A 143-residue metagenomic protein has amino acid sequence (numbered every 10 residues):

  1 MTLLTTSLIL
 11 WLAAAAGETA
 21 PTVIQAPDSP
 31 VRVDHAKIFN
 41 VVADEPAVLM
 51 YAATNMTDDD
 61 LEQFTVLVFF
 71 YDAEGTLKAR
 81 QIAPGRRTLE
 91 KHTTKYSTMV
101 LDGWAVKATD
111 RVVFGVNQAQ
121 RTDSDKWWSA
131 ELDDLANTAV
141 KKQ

Functional and structural regions predicted by a protein language model:
T2-A15: Sec-dependent N-terminal signal peptides
G17-M50, M56, E131, A136-Q143: Low-complexity, acidic Ser/Thr/Pro/Gly-rich terminal tails and inter-domain linkers that flank the onset of structured
A47-L49, F64, K95: Hydrophobic core residues within well-ordered beta-strands of beta-rich domains
N55-D60, E74: Short, acidic/polar linear motifs in exposed loop/turn regions
D60-L67, L77-I82: Short, hydrophobic/aromatic beta-strand segments
V68-D72: Conserved aromatic beta-strand anchor motif in extracellular beta-sandwich/beta-rich domains
K78-K107: Intrinsically disordered, low-complexity Pro/Gly/Ser/Thr-rich segments with frequent PxxP/GP/PP motifs and embedded
T98-Q143: Terminal connector regions
